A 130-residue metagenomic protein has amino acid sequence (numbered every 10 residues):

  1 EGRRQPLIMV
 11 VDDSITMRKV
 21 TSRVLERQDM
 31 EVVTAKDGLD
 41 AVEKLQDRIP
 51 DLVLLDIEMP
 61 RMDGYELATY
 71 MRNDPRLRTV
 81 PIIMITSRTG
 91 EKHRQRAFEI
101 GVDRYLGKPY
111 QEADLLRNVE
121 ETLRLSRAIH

Functional and structural regions predicted by a protein language model:
K19-R27: Charged docking surfaces used in two-component/phosphorelay signaling
D29-K36, K44: Short hydrophobic/Thr-rich beta-strand motif most characteristic of the beta2 strand and flanking loop of CheY-like
R48-L54: Active-site beta3 strand of CheY-like receiver
M59: Receiver (REC) domain active-site loop signature in two-component systems and cognate sites in sensor histidine kinases
Y110-E120: C-terminal output helix
